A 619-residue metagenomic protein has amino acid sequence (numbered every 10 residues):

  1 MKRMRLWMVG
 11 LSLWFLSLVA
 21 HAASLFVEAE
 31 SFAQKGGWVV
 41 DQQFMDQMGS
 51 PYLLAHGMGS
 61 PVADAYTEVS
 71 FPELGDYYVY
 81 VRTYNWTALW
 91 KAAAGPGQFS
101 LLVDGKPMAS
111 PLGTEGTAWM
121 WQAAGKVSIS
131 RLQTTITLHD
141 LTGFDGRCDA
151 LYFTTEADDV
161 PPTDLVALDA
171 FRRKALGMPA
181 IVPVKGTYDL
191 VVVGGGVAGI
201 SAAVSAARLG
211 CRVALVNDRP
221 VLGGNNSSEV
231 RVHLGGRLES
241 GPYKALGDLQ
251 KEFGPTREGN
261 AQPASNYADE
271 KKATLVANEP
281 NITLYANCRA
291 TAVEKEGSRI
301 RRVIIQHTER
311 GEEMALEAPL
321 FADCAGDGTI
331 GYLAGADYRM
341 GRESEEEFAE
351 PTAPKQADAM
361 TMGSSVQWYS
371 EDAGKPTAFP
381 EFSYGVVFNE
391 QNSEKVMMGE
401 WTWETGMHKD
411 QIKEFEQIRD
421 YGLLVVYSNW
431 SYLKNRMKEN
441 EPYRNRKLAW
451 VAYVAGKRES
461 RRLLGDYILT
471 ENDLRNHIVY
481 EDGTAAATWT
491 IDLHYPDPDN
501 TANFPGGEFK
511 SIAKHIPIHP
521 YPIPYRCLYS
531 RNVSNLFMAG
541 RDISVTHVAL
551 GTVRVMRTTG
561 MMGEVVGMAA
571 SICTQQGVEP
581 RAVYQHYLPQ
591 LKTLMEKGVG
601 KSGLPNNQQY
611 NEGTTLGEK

Functional and structural regions predicted by a protein language model:
V9-S17: Bacterial N-terminal signal peptides
L18-A22: Sec/Tat signal peptide C-region and signal peptidase I cleavage site
A23-P183: Extracytoplasmic
A180-V184, N225, N287, A292 (+2 more regions): Flavin (FAD/FMN)-binding glycine-rich loop and adjacent Rossmann-like elements that form
V184-G196: Beta1/beta-strand and adjacent pyrophosphate-binding region of the FAD-binding site in flavoprotein oxidoreductases
G199: N-terminal Rossmann-fold NAD(P) dinucleotide-binding loop
A206: Aromatic pocket-lining residues of Rossmann-like dinucleotide-binding sites
C211-R212, N217-S298, R339, M360-Y369: Conserved N-terminal/central alpha/beta ligand/cofactor-binding core
